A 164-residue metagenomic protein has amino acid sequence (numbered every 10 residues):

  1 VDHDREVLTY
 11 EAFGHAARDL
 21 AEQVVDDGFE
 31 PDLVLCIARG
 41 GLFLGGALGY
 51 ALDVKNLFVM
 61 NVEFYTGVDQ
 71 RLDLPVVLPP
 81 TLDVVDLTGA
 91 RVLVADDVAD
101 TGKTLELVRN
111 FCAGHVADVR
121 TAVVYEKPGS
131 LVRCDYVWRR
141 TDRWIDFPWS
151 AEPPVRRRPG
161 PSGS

Functional and structural regions predicted by a protein language model:
V1-S164: PRPP-associated nucleotide enzymes
